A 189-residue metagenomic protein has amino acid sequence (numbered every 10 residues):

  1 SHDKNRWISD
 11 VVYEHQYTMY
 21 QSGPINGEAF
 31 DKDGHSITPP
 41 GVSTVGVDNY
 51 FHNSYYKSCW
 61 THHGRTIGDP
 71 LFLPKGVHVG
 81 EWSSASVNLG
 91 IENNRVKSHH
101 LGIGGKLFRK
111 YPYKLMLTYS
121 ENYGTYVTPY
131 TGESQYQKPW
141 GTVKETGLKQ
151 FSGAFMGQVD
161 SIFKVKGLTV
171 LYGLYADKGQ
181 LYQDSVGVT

Functional and structural regions predicted by a protein language model:
S1-T189: Exposed, low-structure sequence patches enriched in small/polar residues
